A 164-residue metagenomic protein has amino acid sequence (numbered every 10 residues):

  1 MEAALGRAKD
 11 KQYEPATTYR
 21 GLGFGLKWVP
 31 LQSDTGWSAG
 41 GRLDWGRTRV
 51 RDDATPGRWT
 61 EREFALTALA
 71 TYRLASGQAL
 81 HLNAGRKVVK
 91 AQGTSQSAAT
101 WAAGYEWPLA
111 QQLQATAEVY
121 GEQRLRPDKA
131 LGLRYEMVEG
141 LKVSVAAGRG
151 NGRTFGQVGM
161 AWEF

Functional and structural regions predicted by a protein language model:
M1-F164: Transmembrane beta-barrel domains of Gram-negative outer membranes and organellar outer membranes
